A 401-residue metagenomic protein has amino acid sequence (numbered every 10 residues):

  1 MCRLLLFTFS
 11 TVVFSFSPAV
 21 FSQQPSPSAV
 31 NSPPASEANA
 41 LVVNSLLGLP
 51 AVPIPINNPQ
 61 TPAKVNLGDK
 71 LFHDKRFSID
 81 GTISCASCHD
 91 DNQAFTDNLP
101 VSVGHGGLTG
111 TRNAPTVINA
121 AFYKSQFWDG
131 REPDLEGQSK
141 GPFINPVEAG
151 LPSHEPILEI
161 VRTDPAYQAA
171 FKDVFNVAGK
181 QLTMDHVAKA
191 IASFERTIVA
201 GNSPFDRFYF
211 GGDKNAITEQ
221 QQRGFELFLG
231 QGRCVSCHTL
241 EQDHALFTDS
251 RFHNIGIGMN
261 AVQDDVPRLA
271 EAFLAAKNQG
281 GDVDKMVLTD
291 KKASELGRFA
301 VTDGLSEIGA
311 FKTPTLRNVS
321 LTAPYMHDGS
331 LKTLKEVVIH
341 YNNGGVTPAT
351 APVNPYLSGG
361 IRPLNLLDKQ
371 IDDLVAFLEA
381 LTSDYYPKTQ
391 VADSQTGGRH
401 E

Functional and structural regions predicted by a protein language model:
M1-L4: Positively charged n-region of N-terminal signal peptides that target proteins for export
L6-A19: Bacterial N-terminal signal peptides
V20-S22, G224: Boundary at the C-terminal end of the N-terminal hydrophobic targeting segment
Q23-P27: Sec-dependent signal peptide cleavage junction
A29-G141, D206-K332, E336-I339, T347-P352 (+1 more regions): Short glycine/threonine-rich turn/loop motifs
V147-E148, L158: Class I S-adenosyl-L-methionine-dependent methyltransferase module
A149-P152, T197-F208, D213-I217, Y356: Short His/Asp/Glu-rich catalytic/ion-coordination signatures at enzyme active sites or charged loops
H154-G201, T289-L305, G309-S320, S330-E401: C-terminal capping alpha-helices of c-type cytochrome domains
